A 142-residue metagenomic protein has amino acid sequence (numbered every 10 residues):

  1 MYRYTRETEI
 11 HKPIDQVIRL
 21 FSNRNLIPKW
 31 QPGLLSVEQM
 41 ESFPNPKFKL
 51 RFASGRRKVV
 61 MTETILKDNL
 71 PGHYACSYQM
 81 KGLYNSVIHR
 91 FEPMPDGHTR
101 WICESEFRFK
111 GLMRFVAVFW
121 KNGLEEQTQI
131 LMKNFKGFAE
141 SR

Functional and structural regions predicted by a protein language model:
M1-E7, K47, V60, H73 (+2 more regions): Intrinsic-disorder/low-complexity, polar/charged segments enriched in Ser/Thr/Lys/Arg/Asp/Glu/Gln
M1-E9, H98-R100, Q129, K133 (+2 more regions): Hydrophobic-ligand-binding modules of eukaryotic lipid transfer/binding families
M1-F43: Hydrophobic ligand-binding cavity/cleft-lining segments
I10-K12, S54-R56, K67, F107-G111: Beta-strand elements of well-folded, non-transmembrane domains
H11-I14, S42, L66-G72, R90-R100: A short, structured loop/turn motif at beta-sheet edges
K12, K29, V60, G123-E126 (+1 more regions): Generic recognition of short, well-ordered alpha-helical interface segments
E38-G82, I130-R142: Glycine-rich portal/gate segments that line the openings of hydrophobic small-molecule binding cavities
Q79-I130, G137: Beta-strand/loop substructures that line and gate deep hydrophobic ligand-binding cavities in soluble
